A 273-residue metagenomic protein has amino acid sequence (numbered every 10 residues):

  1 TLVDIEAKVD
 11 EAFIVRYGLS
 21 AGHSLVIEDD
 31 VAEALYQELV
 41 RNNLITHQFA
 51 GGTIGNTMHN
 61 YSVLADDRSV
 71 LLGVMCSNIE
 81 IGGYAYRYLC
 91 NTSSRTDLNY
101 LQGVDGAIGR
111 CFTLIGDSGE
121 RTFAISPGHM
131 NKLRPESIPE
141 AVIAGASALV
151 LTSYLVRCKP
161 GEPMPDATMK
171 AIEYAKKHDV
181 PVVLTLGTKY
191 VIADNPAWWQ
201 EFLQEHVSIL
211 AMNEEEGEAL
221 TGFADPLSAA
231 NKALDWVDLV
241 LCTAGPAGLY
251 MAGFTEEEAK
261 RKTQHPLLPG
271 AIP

Functional and structural regions predicted by a protein language model:
T1-L2, K8, E173-K177, A193 (+1 more regions): Conserved phosphate-binding/catalytic region of the ribokinase-like
T1-L72, E80-Y84, L268-P273: Glycine-rich phosphate/adenosyl-contacting loop at the front of the ribokinase-like
S69, D97-L98, V182, V240: Hydrophobic beta-strand scaffold residues
L71-V74, L101-G103, T113-G161: Conserved phosphate-binding/catalytic loop of the ribokinase/pfkB sugar-kinase fold
Y88-G106: A glycine-rich helix N-cap at a beta->alpha junction
T92-R95, P196-L220, A233: Structural recognition of alpha->loop->beta junctions
L155-D166, L220-G222: Glycine/threonine-rich flexible loop motifs
H178-L186: Short beta-strand/loop segments at the ligand-binding rim of alpha/beta enzyme cores
